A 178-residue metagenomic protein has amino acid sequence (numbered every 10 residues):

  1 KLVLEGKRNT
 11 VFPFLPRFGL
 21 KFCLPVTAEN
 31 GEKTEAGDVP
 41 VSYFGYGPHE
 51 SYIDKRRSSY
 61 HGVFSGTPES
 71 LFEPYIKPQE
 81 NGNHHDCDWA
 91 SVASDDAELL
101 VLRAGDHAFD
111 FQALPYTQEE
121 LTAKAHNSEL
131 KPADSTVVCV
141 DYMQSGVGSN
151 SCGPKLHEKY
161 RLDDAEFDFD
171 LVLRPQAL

Functional and structural regions predicted by a protein language model:
K1-L178: Beta-strand/loop-rich accessory regions of lumenal/periplasmic or secreted enzymes, predominantly carbohydrate-active
